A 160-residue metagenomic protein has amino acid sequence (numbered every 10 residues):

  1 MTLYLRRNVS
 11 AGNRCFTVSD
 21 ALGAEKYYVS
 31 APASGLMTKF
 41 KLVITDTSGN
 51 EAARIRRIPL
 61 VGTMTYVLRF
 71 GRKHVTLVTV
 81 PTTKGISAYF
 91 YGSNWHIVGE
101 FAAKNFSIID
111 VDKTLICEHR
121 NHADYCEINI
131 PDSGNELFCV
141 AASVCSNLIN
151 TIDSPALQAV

Functional and structural regions predicted by a protein language model:
M1-V160: Intrinsically disordered, low-complexity proline/glycine-rich segments
